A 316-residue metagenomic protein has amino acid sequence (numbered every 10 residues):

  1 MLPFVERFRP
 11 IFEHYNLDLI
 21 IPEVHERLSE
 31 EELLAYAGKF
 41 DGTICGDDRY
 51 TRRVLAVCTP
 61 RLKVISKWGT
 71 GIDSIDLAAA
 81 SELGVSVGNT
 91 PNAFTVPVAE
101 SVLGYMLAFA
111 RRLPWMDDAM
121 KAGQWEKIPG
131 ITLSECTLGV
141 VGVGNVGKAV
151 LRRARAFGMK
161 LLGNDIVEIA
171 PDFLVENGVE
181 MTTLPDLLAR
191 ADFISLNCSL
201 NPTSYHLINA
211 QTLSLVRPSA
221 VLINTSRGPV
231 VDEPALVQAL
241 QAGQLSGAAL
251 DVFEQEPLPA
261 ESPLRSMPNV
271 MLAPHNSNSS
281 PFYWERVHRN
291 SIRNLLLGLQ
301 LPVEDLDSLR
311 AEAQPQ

Functional and structural regions predicted by a protein language model:
M1-F40, Q314-Q316: N-terminal glycine-/charge-rich "phosphate-binding" loop or analogous flexible N-terminal tail
F8, H14, S81, G88-S101 (+1 more regions): C-terminal helix-to-coil terminal segments
I20, L162, P229: Conserved beta-strand positions in the Rossmann-like core of class I SAM-dependent methyltransferases
A35-G42, T59-L62, A189-I194, R217-A220: Short acidic/histidine-rich motifs immediately flanking catalytic phosphotransfer sites in two-component signaling
K39-D117, I131: Phosphate/diphosphate ligand-binding glycine-rich loop within oxidoreductases
T51-R52, E168-P263: Rossmann-like adenosine-cofactor binding region
L83, T90-T137, A149-R152, A156 (+3 more regions): Phosphate-binding beta-alpha-beta segment of Rossmann-like dinucleotide-binding domains, i.e., the NAD(P)
V143-G144: Glycine-rich Rossmann-fold phosphate-binding loop(s) that bind the pyrophosphate of adenine dinucleotide cofactors
